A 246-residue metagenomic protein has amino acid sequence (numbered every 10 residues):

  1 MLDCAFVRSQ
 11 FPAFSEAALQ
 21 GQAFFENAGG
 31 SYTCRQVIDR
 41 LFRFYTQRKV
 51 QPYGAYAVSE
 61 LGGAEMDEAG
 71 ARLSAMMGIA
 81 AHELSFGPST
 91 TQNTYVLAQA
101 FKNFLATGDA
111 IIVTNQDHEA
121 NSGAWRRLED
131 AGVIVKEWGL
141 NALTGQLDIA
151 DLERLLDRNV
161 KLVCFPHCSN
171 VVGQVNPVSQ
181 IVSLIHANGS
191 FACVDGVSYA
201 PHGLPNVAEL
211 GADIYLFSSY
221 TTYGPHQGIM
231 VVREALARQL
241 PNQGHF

Functional and structural regions predicted by a protein language model:
M1-F246: Pyridoxal 5′-phosphate
